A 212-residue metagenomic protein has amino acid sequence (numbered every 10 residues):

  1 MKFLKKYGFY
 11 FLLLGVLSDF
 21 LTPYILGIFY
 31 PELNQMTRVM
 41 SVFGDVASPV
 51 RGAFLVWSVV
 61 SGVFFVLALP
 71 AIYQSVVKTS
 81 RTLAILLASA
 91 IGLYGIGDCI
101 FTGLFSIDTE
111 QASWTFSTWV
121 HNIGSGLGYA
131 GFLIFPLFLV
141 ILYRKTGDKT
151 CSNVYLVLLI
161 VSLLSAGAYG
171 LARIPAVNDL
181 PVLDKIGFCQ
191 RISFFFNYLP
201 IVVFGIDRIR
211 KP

Functional and structural regions predicted by a protein language model:
F3-L33, V39, F43, A47-R210: Hydrophobic, aromatic-enriched alpha-helical segments typical of multi-pass transmembrane helices
